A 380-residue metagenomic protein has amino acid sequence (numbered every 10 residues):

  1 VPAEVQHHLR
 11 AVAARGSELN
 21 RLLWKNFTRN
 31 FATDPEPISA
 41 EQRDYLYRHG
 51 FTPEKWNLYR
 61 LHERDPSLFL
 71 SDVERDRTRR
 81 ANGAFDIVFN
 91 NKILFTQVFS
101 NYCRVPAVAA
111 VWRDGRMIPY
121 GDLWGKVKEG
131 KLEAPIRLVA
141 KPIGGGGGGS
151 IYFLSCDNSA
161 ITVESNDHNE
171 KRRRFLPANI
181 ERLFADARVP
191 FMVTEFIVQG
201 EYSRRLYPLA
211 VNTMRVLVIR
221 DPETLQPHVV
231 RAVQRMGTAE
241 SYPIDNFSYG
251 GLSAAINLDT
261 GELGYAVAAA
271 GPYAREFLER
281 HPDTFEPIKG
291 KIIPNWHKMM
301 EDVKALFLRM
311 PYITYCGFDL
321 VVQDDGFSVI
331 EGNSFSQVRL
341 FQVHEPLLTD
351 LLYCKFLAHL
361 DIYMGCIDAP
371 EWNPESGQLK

Functional and structural regions predicted by a protein language model:
E4-A134, G144-G146, V303: Conserved N-proximal alpha/beta basic substrate-recognition cap immediately N-terminal to, or forming the N-lobe
N90-A210, M214, I219: Active-site nucleotide/adenylate-binding loops and adjacent lid/helix of ATP-dependent enzymes
L138, H228, S328-I330: Protein kinase-like catalytic core scaffold
K141, T194, V233, E331-F335: Active-site ExK catalytic segment of metal-dependent nucleases
G148, T213, R235-S241, N333-E345: Glycine-rich phosphate/pyrophosphate-binding beta-alpha loops
F184-L209, L217-T224, V229-R231, R235-Q323: A long amphipathic alpha-helix within ATP-dependent nucleotide-binding catalytic cores
Y273-K304, L308-Y315, V322-K380: C-terminal active-site "lid" helix and adjoining low-complexity regulatory extension at the edge of ATP-using catalytic
